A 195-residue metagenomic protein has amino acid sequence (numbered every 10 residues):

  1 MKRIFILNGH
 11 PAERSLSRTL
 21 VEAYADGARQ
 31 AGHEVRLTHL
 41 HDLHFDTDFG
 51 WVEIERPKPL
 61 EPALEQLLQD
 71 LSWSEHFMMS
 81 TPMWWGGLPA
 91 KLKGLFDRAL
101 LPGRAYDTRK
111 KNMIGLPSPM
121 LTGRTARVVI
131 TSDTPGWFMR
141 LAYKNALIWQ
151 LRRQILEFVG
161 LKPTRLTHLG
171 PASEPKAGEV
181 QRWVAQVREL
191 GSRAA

Functional and structural regions predicted by a protein language model:
K2-H33: N-terminal beta1-alpha1 ligand-phosphate binding loop
R3, R29, E34-R36, T125-A126 (+1 more regions): Residues at the starts of beta-strands that form the adenosine-phosphate
G9, L40, T131: Cofactor-binding loop segments of dinucleotide-utilizing enzymes, especially the Rossmann-like FAD- and NAD(P)+-binding
T19-E22, G50-E53, L92-L95, L141-K144 (+1 more regions): Short, glycine/charged-enriched secondary-structure capping and boundary segments
H33-H44, T167-G170: A short beta-strand-loop structural module common to alpha/beta enzyme folds
L40-P59, G178-V180: N-terminal beta-loop-helix "entrance" segment that forms/cooperates in small-molecule cofactor or anionic ligand
P59-W149: Helix-loop-strand module that forms the ligand-binding subsite of alpha/beta enzymes
F138-A195: Glycine-rich phosphate/pyrophosphate-binding loop and the adjoining helix
